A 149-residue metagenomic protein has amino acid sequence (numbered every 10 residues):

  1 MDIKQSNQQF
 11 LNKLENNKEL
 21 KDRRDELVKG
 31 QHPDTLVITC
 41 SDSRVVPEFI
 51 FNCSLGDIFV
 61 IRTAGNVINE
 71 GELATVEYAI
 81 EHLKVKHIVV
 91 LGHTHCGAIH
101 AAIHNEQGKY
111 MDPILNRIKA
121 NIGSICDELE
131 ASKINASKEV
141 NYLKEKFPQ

Functional and structural regions predicted by a protein language model:
M1-H32, G65-A74, Y78-L83, G97-Q149: Divalent-metal-activated hydrolytic enzyme cores
F10, F49-F51, F59, F147: Phenylalanine-focused residue identity feature
K18-D57: N-terminal short beta-loop-beta anion/metal-coordinating cradle
I38-C40, R62, V89-H93: Short beta-strand segments
N52-I68: Adenosine ribonucleotide-centric catalytic and binding domains
K86: Short acidic/polar active-site loop segments enriched in Thr and Asp
